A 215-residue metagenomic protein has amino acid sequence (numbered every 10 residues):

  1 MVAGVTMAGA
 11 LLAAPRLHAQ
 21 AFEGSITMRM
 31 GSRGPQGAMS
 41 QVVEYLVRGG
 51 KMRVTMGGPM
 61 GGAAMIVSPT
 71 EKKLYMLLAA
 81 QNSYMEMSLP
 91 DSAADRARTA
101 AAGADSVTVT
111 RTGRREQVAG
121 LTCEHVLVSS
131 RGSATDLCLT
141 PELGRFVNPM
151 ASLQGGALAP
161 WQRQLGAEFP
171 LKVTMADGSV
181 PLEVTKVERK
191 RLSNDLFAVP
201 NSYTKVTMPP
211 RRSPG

Functional and structural regions predicted by a protein language model:
M1-A3: N-terminal export leaders
T6-M7, L17: Cleavable N-terminal signal peptides
H18-G215: Extended soluble regions of mature proteins
